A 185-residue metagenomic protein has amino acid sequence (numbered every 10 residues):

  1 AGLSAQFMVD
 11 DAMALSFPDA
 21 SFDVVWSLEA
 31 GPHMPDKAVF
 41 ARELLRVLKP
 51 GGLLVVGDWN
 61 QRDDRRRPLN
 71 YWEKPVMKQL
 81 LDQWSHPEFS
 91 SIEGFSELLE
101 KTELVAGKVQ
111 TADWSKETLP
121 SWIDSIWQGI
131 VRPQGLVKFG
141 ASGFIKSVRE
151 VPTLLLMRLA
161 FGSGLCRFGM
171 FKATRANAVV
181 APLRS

Functional and structural regions predicted by a protein language model:
G2-A14: Conserved SAM-binding strand-loop segment of SAM-dependent methyltransferases
M13-V25: A short acidic, Gly/Pro-enriched loop at the edge of an enzyme's catalytic core that lines a small-molecule cofactor
A14, N60-D63, H86-E88: Short, catalytically relevant binding-site loops at active-site mouths
D23-D36: A short SAM/SAH-binding and catalytic strip from SAM-dependent methyltransferases
A38-L53: A short glycine-rich, Lys/Arg-flanked "PGG" loop and its adjoining helix->strand segment in the class I
V56-D58: Acidic carboxylate diad motif detector
P68-F168, T174-N177: Substrate-binding/catalytic lobe of Class I Rossmann-like enzymes that use SAM or dcSAM, i.e., the mid-to-C-terminal
A176-R184: Short, charged low-complexity linker/loop segments at the C-terminal edge of domains
